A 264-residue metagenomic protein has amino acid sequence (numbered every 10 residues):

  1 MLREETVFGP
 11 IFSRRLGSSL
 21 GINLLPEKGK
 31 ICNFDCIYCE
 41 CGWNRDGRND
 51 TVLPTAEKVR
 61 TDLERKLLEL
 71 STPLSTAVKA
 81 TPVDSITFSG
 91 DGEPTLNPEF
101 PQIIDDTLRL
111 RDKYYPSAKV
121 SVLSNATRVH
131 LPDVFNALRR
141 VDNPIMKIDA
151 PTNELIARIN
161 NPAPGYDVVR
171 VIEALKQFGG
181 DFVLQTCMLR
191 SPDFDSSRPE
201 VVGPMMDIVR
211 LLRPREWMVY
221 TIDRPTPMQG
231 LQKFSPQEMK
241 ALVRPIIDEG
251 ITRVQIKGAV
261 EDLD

Functional and structural regions predicted by a protein language model:
M1-R15, G47, L68, R190-D264: Auxiliary Fe-S-binding modules of radical SAM enzymes
E5-G42, I86-F88: N-terminal pre-triad scaffold of radical SAM enzymes
F12, P26-G29, V78, D112 (+1 more regions): Generic marker of residues within folded, mature protein domains
G17-S19, C36, V83, N143 (+2 more regions): Structural motif
S18, C32, P116-A118, G180 (+1 more regions): Residue-level signal for beta-strand positions within conserved beta-sheet cores that form or flank
Y38-L123, T127-R140: Conserved Radical SAM active-site core
L63-L70, T107, R111, L175-F178 (+2 more regions): Hydrophobic, Leu/Ile/Phe/Ala-enriched alpha-helical segments that form helix-helix packing faces
T95-Q232: Conserved AdoMet/S-adenosylmethionine-binding subsite of the radical SAM
